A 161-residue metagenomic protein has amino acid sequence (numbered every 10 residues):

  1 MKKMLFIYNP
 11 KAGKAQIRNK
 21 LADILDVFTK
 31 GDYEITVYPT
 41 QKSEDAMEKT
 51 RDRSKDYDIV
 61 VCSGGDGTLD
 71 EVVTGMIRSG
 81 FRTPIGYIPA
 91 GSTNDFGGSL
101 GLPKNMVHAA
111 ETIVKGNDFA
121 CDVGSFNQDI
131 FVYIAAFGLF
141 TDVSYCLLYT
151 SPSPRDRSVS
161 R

Functional and structural regions predicted by a protein language model:
M1-S63, T74-G75: ATP/NTP phosphate-donor binding region
I17, E71-V73, G97-G98, D142 (+1 more regions): Short glycine-/acidic-enriched loop or helix-start segments at secondary-structure transitions that form or flank
S63-G65, A90: Glycine-rich beta-strand-to-loop/alpha-helix junction loops that act as flexible
T68-S79: Short Gly/Thr/Asp-enriched flexible loops that form oxyanion-binding sites at enzyme active sites
F81-L100: Short, acidic/small-residue loops that bind anionic groups at enzyme active sites
G97-F126: Short, glycine-/small-residue-rich phosphate/pyrophosphate-handling segment
D129-D142: Short hydrophobic-aromatic micro-motifs
Y149-D156: Conserved small/polar residues in nucleotide/adenosyl-binding loops
